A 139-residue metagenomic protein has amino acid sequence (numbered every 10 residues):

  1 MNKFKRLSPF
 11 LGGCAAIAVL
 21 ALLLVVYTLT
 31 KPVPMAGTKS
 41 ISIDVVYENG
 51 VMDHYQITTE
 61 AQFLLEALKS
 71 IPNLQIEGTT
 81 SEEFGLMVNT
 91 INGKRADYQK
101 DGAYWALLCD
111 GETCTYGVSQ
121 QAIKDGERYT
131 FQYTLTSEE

Functional and structural regions predicted by a protein language model:
M1-E139: Ubiquitin-like/PB1-type beta-grasp interaction modules and other compact soluble beta-rich domains
